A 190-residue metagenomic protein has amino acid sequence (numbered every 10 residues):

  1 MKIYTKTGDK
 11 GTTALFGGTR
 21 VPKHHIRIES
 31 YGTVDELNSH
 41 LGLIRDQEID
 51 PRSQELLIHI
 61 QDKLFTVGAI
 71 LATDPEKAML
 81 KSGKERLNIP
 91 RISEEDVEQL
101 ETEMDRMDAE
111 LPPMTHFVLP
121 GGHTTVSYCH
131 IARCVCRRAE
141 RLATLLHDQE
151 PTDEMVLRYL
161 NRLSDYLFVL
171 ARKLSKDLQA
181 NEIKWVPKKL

Functional and structural regions predicted by a protein language model:
M1-L190: Phosphate/pyrophosphate-binding loop motifs in nucleotide- or prenyl diphosphate-using proteins
